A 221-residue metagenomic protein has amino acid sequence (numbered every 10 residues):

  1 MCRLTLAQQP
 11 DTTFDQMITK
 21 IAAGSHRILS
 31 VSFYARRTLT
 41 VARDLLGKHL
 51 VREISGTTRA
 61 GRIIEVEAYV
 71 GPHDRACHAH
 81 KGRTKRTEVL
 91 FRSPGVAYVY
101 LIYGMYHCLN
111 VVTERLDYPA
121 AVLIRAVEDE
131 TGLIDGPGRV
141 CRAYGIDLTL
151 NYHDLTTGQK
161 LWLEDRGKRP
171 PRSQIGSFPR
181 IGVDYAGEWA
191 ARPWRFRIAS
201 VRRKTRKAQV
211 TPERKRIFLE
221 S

Functional and structural regions predicted by a protein language model:
Q9-P10: Cationic, low-complexity basic patches in intrinsically disordered or flexible, solvent-exposed regions
F14-S221: Conserved, well-structured core segments that form or line functional sites
